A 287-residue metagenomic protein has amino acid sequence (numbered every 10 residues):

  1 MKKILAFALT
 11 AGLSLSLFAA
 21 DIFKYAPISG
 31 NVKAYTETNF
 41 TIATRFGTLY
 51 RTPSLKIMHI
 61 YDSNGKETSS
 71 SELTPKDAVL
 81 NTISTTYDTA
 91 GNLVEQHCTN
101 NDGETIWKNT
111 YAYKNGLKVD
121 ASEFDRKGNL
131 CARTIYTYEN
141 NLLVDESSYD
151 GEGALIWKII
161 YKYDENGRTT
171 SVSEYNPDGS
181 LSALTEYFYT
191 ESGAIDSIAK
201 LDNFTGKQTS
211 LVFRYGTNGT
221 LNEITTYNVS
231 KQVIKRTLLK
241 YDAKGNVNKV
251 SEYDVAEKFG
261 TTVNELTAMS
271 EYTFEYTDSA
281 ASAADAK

Functional and structural regions predicted by a protein language model:
I4-L13: Sec-dependent N-terminal signal peptides
L13-A19: C-terminal segment of classical bacterial N-terminal signal peptides
A19-K287: Buried hydrophobic residues that stabilize the cores of well-folded domains
